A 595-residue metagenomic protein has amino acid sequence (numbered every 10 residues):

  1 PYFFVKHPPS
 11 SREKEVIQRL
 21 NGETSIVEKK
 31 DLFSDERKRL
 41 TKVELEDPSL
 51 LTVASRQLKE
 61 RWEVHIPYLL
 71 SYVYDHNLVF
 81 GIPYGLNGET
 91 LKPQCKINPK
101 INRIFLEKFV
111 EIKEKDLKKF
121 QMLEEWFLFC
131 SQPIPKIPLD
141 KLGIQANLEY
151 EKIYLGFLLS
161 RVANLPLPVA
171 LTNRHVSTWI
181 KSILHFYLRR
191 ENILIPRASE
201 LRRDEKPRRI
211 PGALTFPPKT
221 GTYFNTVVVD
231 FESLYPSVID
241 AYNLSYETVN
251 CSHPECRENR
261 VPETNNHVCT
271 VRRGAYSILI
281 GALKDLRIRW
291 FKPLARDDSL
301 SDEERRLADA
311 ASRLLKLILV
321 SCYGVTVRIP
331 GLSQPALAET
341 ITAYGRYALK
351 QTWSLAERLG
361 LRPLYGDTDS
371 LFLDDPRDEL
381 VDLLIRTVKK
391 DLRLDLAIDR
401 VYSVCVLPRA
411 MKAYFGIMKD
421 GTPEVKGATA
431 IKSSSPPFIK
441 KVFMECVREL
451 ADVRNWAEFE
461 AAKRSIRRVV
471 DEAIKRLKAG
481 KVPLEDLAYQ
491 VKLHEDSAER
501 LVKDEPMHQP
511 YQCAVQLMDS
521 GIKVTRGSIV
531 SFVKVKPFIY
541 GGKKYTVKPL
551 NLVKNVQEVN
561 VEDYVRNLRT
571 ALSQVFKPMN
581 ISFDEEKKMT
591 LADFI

Functional and structural regions predicted by a protein language model:
P1-E125, A146-G212, T220-G221, I239-S245 (+3 more regions): DnaQ-like (DEDDh/DEDDy) 3′-5′ exonuclease domain used for proofreading and 3′-end trimming on nucleic acids
E46-S49, C130, R377: Helix N-cap/beta->alpha junction signal
P99-K113, G274-G331: Active-site cores of enzymes that catalyze phosphoryl transfer or operate on phosphate-rich substrates
L106-K108, S131-Q132, V229-F231, D375: Residues immediately flanking
Q132-K141: Short, basic/polar, glycine-containing "phosphate-handling" surface segments that engage DNA
I134, Q145, Y402-V406: A short acidic, often aromatic-flanked loop/helix-cap motif at beta-alpha or helix-coil junctions that lines enzyme
L139, L159-C251, R257, S299-L307 (+4 more regions): DNA-dependent DNA polymerase catalytic subunits
